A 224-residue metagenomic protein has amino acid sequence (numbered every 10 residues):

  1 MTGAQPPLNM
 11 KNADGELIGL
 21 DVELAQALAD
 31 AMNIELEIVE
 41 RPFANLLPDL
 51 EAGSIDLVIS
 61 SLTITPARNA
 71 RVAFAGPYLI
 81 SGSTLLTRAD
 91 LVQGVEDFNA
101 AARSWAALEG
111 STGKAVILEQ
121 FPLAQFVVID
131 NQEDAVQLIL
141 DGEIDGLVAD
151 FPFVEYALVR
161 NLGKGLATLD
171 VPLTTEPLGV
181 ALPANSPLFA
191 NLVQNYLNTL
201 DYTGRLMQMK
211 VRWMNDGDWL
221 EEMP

Functional and structural regions predicted by a protein language model:
M1-G3, I18, E96-G113: Short loop->beta-strand "edge-of-pocket" segments that line small-molecule binding or catalytic clefts across diverse
M1-S61, A70, V128, V193 (+1 more regions): Extracytoplasmic small-molecule ligand-binding "clamshell" domains of the periplasmic binding protein/Venus flytrap
T2-G3, L79-A89, F151, E155-N198 (+1 more regions): Periplasmic-binding protein-like
E35-P42, A107, A124-Q132, T168-D170: Short beta-strand-to-loop elements that line the ligand-binding cleft of bilobed periplasmic-binding protein-like
N45-P48, L62-A70, L140-D141, D145-T174: A ligand-binding cleft/hinge motif common to bilobed small-molecule-binding domains
A52, D56-L57, D145-G146, F153 (+1 more regions): Short, Asp-centered acidic motifs that coordinate Mg2+ and/or phosphate in catalytic or ligand-binding sites
A75-Y78, T87-W105: Flexible hinge/capping segments at coil-to-helix
T112-I129, T168, N198-P224: Ligand-binding clefts/hinges and TM-proximal coupling segments of bilobed small-molecule sensing domains
